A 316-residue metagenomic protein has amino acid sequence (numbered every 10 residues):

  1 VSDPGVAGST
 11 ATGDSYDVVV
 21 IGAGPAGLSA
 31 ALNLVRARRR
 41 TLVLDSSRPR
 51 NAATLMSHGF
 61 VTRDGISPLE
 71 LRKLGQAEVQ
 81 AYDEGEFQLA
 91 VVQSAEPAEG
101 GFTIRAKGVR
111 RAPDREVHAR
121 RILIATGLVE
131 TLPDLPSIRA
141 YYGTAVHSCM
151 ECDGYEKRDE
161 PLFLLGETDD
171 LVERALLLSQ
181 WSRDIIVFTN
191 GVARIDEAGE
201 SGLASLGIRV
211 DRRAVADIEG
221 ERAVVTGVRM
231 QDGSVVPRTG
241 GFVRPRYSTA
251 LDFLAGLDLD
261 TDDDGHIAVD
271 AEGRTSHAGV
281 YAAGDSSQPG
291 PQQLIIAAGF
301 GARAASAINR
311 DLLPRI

Functional and structural regions predicted by a protein language model:
V1-V18, F87-E160, I267-A271, T275: FAD-binding core/adjacent interface of flavoenzyme oxidoreductases
P4-G5, K73-A119, S182-A268, R310-I316: A Rossmann-like FAD-binding core segment of flavoenzymes
G5, A140-E156, P245-P291, I295 (+2 more regions): FAD-site-proximal beta/loop scaffold in flavoenzymes
Y16-K73, E160, D170-A193: Beta1-alpha1 glycine-rich phosphate/pyrophosphate-binding loop at the start of Rossmann-like nucleotide-binding domains
G22, A119, A125-G127, L132-D134 (+5 more regions): Short, well-ordered coil/turn residues at beta-beta hairpins and beta-strand->alpha-helix junctions within
G24-P25, E130, D169-D170, S287-Q288: Residue-level detector of alpha-helix initiation sites
V79, L123, V146-C149, L178 (+1 more regions): Hydrophobic structural packing positions in well-ordered secondary structure
T144-E151, P161-R174, D196: Active-site glycine-rich loop that binds ribose-phosphate moieties when present
